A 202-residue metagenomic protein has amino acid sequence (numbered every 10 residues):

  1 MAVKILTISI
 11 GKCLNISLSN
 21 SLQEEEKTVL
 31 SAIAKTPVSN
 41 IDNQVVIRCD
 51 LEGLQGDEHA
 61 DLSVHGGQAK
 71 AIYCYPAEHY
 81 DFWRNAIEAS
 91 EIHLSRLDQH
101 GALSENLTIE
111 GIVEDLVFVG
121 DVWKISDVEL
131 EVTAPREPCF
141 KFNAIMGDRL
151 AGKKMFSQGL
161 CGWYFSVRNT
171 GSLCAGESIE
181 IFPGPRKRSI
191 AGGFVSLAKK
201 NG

Functional and structural regions predicted by a protein language model:
M1-I125, E129-K141, R186-N201: Electropositive, beta-rich accessory/interaction domains or terminal extensions that provide binding surfaces
S95-S104, G147-L160: Short, basic/aromatic beta-hairpin or loop at an interaction surface
G120, T170, C174-E177: Loop/turn positions that initiate beta-strands
T133, K153-R168, I179-F182: Active-site scaffold segments
N143-I145: Short, acidic/hydrophobic/Gly-rich beta-strand patch recurrent on exposed beta strands that often constitutes part
